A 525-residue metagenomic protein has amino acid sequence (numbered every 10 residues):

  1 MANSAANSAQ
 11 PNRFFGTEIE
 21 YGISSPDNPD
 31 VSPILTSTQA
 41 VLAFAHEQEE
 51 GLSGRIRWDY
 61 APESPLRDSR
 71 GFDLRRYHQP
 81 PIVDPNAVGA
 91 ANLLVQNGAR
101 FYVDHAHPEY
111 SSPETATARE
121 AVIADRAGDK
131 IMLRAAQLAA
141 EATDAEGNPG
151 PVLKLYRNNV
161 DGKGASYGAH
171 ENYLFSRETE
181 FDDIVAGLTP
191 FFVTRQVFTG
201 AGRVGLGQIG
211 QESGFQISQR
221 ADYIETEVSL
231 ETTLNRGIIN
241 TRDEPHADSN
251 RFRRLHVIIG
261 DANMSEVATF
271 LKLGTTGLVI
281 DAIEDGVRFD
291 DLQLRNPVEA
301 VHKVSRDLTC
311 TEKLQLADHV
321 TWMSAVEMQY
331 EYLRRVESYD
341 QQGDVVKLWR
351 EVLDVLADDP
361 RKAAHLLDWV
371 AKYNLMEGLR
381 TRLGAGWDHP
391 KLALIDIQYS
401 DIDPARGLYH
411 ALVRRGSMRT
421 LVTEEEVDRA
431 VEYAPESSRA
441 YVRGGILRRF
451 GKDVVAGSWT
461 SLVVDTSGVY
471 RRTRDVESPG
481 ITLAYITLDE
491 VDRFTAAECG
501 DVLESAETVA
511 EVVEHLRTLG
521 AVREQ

Functional and structural regions predicted by a protein language model:
M1-P151, L155-Y156, T189-A201, L206 (+2 more regions): Terminal catalytic/cofactor-binding subdomain
P151, G162, Y167, V185-A186: Non-catalytic regulatory/linker segments of enzymes
N159-S176: Histidine-centered divalent-metal-coordination microenvironment in nucleic-acid enzymes
Y167, A221, V228-L230: Long, low-complexity hydrophobic alpha-helices enriched in A/L/V/I and glycine
Y173-Q196: Helical (often loop-to-helix) elements that flank the catalytic cores of nucleotide-handling enzymes
